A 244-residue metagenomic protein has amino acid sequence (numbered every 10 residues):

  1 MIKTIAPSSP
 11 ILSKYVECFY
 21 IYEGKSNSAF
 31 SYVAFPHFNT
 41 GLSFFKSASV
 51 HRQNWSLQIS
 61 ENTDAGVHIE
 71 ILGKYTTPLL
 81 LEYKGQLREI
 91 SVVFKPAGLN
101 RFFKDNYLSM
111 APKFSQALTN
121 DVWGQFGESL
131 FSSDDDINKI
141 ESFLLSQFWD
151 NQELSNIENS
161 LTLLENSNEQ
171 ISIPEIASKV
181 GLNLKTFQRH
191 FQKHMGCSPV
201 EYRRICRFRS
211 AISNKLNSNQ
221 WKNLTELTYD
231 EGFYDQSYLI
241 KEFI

Functional and structural regions predicted by a protein language model:
M1-P174, K179-L184, C197-S198, S213-N217 (+1 more regions): Alpha-helical bundle regulatory/interaction domains
E153, F191, M195-L216, E242: Alpha-helical DNA-contacting segments of helix-turn-helix folds
L224, I240-K241: Membrane-associated alpha-helical segments
